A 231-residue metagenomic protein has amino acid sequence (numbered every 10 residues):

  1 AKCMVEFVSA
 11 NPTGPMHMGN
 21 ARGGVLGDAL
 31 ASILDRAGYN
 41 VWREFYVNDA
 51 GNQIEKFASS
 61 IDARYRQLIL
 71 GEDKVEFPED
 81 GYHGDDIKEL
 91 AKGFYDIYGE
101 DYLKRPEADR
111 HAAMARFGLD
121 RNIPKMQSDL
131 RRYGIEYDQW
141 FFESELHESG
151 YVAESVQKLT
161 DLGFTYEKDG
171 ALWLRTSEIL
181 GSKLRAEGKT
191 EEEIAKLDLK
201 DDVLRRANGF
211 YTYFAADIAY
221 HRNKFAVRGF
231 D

Functional and structural regions predicted by a protein language model:
A1-D231: NTP-dependent nucleotidyl-transfer catalytic core
